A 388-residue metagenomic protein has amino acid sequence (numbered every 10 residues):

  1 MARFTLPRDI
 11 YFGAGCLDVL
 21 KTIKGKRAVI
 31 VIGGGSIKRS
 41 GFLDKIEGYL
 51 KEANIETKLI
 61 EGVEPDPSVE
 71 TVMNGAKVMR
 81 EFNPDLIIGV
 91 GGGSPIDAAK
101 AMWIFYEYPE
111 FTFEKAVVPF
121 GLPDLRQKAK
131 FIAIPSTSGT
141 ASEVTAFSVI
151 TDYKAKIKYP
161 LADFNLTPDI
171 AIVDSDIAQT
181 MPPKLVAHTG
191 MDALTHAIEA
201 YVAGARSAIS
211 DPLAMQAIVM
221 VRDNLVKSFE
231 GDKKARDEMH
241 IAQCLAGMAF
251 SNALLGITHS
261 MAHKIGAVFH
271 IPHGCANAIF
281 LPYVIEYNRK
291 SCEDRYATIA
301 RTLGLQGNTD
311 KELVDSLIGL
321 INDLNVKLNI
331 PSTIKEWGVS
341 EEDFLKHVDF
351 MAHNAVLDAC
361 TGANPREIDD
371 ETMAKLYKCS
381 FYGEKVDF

Functional and structural regions predicted by a protein language model:
M1-L86, I334-K335: ATP/NTP phosphate-donor binding region
R39-E47, E293, I318, D349: Short, surface-exposed alpha-helical segments at coil->helix boundaries
E70-D176: Glycine/threonine-rich beta-strand-loop-alpha-helix active-site module that forms ligand/phosphate-binding
F147-A253, E371: Carboxylate- and glycine-rich phosphate/diphosphate-binding segment that chelates Mg2+/Mn2+
G204-L213, K227-E238, A253-T258, K311-V314 (+3 more regions): Flexible, glycine/charged-enriched surface loops at secondary-structure junctions
A253-L317, N322: C-terminal catalytic subdomain
Q306-F388: C-terminal charged capping/lid subdomain of soluble metabolic enzymes
